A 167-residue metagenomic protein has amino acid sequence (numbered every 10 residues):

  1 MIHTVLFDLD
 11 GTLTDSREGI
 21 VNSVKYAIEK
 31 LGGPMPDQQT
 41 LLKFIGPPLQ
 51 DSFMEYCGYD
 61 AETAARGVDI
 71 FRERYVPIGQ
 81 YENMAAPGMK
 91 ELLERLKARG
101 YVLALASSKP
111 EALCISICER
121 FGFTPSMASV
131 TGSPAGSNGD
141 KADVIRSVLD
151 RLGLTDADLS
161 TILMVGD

Functional and structural regions predicted by a protein language model:
M1-K43, M54-C57, A61: Active-site neighborhood of HAD-like aspartate-dependent phosphohydrolases
S16, G166-D167: Acidic di-acidic motifs
I20, L49, A85, N138-K141: Conserved donor sugar-nucleotide recognition element shared by glycan-biosynthetic enzymes
M54-K90: Metal-dependent phosphoesterase signature
P77-L105, E111-I115, A142-D143: Short, acidic loop-to-helix structural element flanking the phosphoryl-transfer center in phosphate-processing enzymes
A106, V165-G166: Short beta-strand immediately N-terminal to the catalytic nucleophile in serine-hydrolase-like folds
A112-L163: Substrate-recognition "cap/lid" segment bordering the active-site pocket of phosphatases
